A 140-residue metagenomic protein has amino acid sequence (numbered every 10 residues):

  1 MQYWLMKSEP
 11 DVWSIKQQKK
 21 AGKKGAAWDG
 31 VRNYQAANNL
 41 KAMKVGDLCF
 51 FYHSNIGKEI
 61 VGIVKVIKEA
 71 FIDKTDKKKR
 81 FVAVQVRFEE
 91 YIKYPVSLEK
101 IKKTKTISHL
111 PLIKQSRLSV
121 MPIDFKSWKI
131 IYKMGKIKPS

Functional and structural regions predicted by a protein language model:
M1-M43, K138: Compositionally biased, charged N-terminal/linker segments
M6, V64, D124: GIY-YIG nuclease signature motif recognition
D11-W13, K93, I130: Short, acidic Gly/Pro/Ser/Thr-rich loop/turn segments
Q17, P95-I101, Y132-M134: Short, charged, solvent-exposed linker or helix-capping segments at domain edges/interfaces that act as flexible hinges
Y52-K58: Short, charged beta-turn/beta-strand-edge "cap" motif at the junction between a beta-strand and an adjacent loop
V61-M121: Aromatic- and Lys/Arg-enriched surface recognition patch
I123-S140: Charged phosphate-binding loop/patch that engages nucleotide di/tri-phosphates or the phosphate backbone of nucleic
